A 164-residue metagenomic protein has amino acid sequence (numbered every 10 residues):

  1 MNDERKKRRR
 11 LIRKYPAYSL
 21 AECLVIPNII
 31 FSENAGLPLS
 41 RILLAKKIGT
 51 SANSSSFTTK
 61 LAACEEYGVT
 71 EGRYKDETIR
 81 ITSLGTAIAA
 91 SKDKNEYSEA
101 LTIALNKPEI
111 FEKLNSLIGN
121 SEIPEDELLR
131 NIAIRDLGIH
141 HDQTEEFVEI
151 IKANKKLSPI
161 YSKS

Functional and structural regions predicted by a protein language model:
M1-N53: Short, amphipathic alpha-helical interface elements at domain boundaries that mediate macromolecular binding
Y18-I26, N106-I110, F147: N-terminal positioning helix adjacent to the helix-turn-helix/winged-helix DNA-binding module
A35-I48, N120-G138: Short acidic, hydrophobic short linear motifs in intrinsically disordered regions
T50-E66, H140-N154: Short amphipathic alpha-helical interaction segments
L61, R73-E99, S164: Accessory beta->alpha helical hairpin/"wing" motif in late/C-terminal subdomains of nucleic-acid enzymes
E65-K75, K156-S164: A short, conserved structural fragment
G85-I123: Short, amphipathic alpha-helical interaction segments positioned at domain boundaries
K94-N95, S121-P124, N131-D142, E149-N154 (+1 more regions): Winged-helix/helix-turn-helix nucleic-acid-interaction surface
